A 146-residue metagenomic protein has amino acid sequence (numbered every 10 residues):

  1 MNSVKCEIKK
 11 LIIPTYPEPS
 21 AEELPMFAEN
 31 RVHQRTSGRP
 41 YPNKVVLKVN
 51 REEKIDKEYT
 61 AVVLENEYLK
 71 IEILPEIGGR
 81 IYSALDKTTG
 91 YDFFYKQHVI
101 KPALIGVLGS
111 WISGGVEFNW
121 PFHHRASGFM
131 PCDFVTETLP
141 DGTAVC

Functional and structural regions predicted by a protein language model:
M1-S20: Intrinsically disordered, low-structural-confidence terminal and linker regions
K10-T15, L74-I81, H98-P102: A short, sequence-level motif marking secondary-structure junctions
M26-E65, S113-C146: Extended, loop-rich substrate-binding clefts of extracytoplasmic carbohydrate-active enzymes
V62, I81-A84: N-terminal localization/anchoring segments of enzymes in phospholipid and broader phosphate metabolism
L64-E67, D86: Active-site beta-strand termini and strand-to-loop segments that position acidic
L69-E72, G78-Y82, T89-D92: Primarily extracytoplasmic ectodomains and periplasmic/lumenal surface modules that are beta-strand-rich
E76-G78, K87, H98-I100, H123 (+1 more regions): Beta-hairpin (beta-strand-turn-beta-strand) motif
T88-V107: Active-site-surrounding "flap" and adjacent substrate/cofactor-binding loops of secreted or lumenal enzymes, prototyped
